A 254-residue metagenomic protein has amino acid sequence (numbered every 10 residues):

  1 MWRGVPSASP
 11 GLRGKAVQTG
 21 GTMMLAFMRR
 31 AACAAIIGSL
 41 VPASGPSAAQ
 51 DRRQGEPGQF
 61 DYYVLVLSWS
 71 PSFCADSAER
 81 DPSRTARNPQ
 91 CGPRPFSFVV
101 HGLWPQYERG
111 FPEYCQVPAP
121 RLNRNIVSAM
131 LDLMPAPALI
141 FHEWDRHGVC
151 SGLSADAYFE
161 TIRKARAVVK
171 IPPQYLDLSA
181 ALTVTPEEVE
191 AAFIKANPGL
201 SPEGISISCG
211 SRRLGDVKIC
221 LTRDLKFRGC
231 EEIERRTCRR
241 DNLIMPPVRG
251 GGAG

Functional and structural regions predicted by a protein language model:
S7-S9: Serine residues within intrinsically disordered or low-complexity segments
G11-M23: Short, Lys/Arg-enriched N-terminal segments with co-localized hydrophobic residues within the first ~10-30 amino acids
M23-C33: Bacterial N-terminal signal peptides that target proteins for export
A34-P42: Bacterial N-terminal signal peptides
G45-A49: Sec/Tat signal peptide C-region and signal peptidase I cleavage site
Q50-C74: N-terminal module-boundary/linker segments of secreted carbohydrate-active enzymes
A78-G254: Domain-level detector of nuclease and nuclease-like folds in predominantly extracellular/periplasmic contexts
